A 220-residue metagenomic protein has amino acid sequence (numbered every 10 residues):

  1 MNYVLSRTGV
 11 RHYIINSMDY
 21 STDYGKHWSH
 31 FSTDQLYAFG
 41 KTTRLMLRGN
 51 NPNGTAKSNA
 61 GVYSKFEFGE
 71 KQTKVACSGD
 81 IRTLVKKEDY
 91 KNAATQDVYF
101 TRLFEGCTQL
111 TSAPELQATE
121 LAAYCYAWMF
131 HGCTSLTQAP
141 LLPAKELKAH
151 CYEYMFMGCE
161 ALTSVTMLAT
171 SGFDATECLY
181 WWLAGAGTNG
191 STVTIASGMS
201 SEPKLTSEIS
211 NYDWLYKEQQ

Functional and structural regions predicted by a protein language model:
M1-I15, I81-N92: A short beta-strand element within beta-rich, extracytoplasmic domains of secreted/secretory-pathway proteins
S17-T22: Conserved Ser/Thr-centered positions that define the repeating blades of beta-propeller domains
S29-A38, L45-L47, S58-D97, E105-A123 (+4 more regions): Structural signature of tandem-repeat unit edges
R48-N53: Short beta-strand-plus-loop segments that form exposed binding edges in beta-rich domains
C178-A184, S201-L215: Short, aromatic/basic amphipathic alpha-helical patches
